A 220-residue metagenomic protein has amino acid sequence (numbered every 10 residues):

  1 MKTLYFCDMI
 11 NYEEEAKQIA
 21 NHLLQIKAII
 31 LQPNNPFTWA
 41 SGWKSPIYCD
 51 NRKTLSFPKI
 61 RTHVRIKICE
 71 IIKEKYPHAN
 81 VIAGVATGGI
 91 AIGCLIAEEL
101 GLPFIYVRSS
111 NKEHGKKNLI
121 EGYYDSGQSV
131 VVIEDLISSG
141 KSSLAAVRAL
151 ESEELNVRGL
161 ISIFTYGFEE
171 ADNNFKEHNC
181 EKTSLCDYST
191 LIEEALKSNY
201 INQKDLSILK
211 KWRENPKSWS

Functional and structural regions predicted by a protein language model:
K2-K75: Active-site-facing substrate-recognition patch
K2-L23, R148-S220: PRPP-dependent phosphoribosyltransferase catalytic core
G42, I82, F104: Conserved hydrophobic/aromatic pocket- or pore-lining residues that grip, position, or stack substrates in active sites
I68-N80, L150-E153: Phosphate/pyrophosphate-binding loops at sites that engage ATP/ADP/AMP, CoA/4′-phosphopantetheine, polyphosphate
P77-A86, I161: Short glycine-rich phosphate-binding loop at a beta-alpha junction
N80, Q128, R158: Conserved acidic residues
G93-V131, S139-A145: Short, glycine/charge-rich flexible loops or terminal/linker lids adjacent to PRPP-binding catalytic cores
